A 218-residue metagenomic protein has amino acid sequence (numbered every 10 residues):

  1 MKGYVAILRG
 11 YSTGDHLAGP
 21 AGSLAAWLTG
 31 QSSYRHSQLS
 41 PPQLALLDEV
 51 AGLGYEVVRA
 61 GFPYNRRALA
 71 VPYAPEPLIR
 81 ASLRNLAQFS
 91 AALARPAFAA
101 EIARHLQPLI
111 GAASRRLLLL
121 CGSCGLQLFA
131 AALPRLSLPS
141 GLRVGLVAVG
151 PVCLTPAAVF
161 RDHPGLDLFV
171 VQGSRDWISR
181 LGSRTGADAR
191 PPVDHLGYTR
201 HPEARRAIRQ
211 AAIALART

Functional and structural regions predicted by a protein language model:
K2-S114, R190-Y198: Active-site catalytic motif of lipid deacylating hydrolases and related acyltransferases
L69-Y73, A158-R161, L181-S183: Short aromatic-enriched loop/helix-cap "lid" or pocket-rim segments at secondary-structure transitions that line
R95, R135, R200-A204: Polar helix-capping/helix-linker motif
A100-S179: Serine-dependent carboxylesterase/thioesterase catalytic core of lipase-like alpha/beta-hydrolase/SGNH enzymes
H163-T218: Lipolytic serine-hydrolase domain surface
